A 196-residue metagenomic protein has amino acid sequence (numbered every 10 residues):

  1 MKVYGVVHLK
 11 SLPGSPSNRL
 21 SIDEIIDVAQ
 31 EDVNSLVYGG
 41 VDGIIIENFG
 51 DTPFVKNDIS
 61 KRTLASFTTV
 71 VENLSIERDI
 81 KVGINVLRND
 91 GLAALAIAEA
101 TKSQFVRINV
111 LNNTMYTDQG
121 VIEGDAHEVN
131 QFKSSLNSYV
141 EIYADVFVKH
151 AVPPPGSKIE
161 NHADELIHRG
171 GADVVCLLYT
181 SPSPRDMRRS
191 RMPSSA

Functional and structural regions predicted by a protein language model:
M1-L20, L136-H150: N-terminal small/glycine-rich loop or linker at the start of catalytic domains across soluble metabolic enzymes
V7-K10, I45-F54: Short, conserved active-site loops that position catalytic residues or coordinate cofactors/metal ions across diverse
P13, F49, E77-I80, S135: Non-catalytic structural scaffold of enzyme domains
S15-D23, F54-F67, L111-I122: Glycine-rich tight-turn/loop motif centered on a GG-T
S21-G50, L92-G120, E128-E141, A151-L178: Alpha/beta enzyme core
V82-A93: Glycine/small-residue-rich loop that forms an oxyanion/phosphate-binding "nest" at active or ligand-binding sites
Y179-D186: Conserved small/polar residues in nucleotide/adenosyl-binding loops
